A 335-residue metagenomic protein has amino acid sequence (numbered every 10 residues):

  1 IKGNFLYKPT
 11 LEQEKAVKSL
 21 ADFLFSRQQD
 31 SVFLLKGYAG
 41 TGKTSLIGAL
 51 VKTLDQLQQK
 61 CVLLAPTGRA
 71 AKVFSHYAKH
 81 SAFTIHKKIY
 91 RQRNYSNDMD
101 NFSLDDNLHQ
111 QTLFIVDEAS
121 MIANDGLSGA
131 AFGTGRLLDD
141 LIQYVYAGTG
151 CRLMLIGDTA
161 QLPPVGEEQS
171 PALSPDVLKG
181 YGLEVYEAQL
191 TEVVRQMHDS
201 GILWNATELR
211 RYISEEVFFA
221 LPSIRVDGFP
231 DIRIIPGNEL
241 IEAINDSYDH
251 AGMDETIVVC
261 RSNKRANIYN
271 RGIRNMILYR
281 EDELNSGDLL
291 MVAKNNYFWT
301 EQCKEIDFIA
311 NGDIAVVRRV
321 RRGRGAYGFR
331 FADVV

Functional and structural regions predicted by a protein language model:
I1, Q13, G42, K60-V62 (+2 more regions): Long, low-complexity, intrinsically disordered N-terminal extensions of eukaryotic proteins, enriched
K2-A21: N-terminal pre-Walker A segment at the start of P-loop NTPase domains
F5-L6, L63, D105, E281 (+1 more regions): Short basic coil micro-motifs at the edges of alpha-helical modules that engage polyanionic partners
P9, L63, V258: Conserved SAM-binding loop
E12, G133, L137, P236-L240: Soluble or luminal CAZymes and related metallo-dependent hydrolases
Q13, T67, S262: Short, conserved phosphate/pyrophosphate- and ester-handling motifs at nucleotide-, phospho-/glycolipid
V17-K18, D22, R27, S31-F218: ASCE P-loop NTPase helicase motor core
S19-L20, Q28, V145-C151, T159-A310 (+2 more regions): Conserved helicase motor core of P-loop NTPases
